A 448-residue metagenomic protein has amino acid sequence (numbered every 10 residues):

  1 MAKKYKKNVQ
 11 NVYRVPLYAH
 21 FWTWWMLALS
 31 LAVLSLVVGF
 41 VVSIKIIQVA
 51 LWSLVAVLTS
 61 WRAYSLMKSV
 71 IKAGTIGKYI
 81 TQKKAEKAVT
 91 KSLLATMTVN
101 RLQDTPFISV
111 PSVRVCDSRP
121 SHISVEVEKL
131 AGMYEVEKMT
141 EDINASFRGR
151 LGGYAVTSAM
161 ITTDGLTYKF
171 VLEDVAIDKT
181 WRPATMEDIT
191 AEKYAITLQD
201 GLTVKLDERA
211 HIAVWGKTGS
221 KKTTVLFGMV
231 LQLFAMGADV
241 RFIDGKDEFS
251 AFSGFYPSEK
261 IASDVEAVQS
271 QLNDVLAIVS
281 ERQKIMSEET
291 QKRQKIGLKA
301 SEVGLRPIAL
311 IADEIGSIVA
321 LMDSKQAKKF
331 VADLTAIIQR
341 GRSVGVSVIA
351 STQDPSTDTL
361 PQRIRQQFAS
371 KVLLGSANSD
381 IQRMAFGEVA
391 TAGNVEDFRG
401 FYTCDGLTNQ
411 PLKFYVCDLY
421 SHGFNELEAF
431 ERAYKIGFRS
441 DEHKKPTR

Functional and structural regions predicted by a protein language model:
M1-A238, S263, E281-I285, I308-I311 (+4 more regions): Accessory regions of macromolecular translocation/handling assemblies
A2-W22, I278-R448: P-loop NTPase motor-domain active sites and their immediate coupling elements
I143, V214, D244, V275 (+2 more regions): Residue-level signature of catalytic and energy-coupling elements of molecular machines, predominantly ATP/GTP-dependent
K217, G245-K246, D354: An acidic- and aromatic-residue-enriched active-site/binding cleft used to recognize and process polar
V225, Q271-D274, D333-A336: Well-ordered alpha-helical segments embedded in enzymatic catalytic cores
A235-Q269: P-loop NTPase switch/communication element
S253-F255, N273, Q283: SF2 DExD/H RNA helicase N-terminal ATP-binding lobe
V268-L272, V279: Nucleotide-state-sensitive switch-loop elements of NTP-binding domains
